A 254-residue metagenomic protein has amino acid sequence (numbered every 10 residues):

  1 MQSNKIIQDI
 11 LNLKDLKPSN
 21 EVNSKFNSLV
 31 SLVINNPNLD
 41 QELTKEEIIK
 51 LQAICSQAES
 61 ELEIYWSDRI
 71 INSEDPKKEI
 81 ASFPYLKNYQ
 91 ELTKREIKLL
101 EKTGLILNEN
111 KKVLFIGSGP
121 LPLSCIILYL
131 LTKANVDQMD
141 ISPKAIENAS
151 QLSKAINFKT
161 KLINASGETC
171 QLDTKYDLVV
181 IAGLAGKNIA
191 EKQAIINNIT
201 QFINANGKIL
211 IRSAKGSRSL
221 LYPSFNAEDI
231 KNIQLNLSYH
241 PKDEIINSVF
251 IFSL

Functional and structural regions predicted by a protein language model:
M1-I71: N-terminal auxiliary segments of SAM/dcSAM-dependent transferases
P120-K133: Conserved SAM-binding loop of SAM-dependent methyltransferases across substrates and taxa, primarily the Class I
N135-D140: Conserved SAM-binding motif I beta-strand of class I
S142-K144: Conserved SAM/SAH-binding beta-strand->alpha-helix loop
N157-E168: Conserved SAM-binding strand-loop segment of SAM-dependent methyltransferases
C170-V179: A short acidic, Gly/Pro-enriched loop at the edge of an enzyme's catalytic core that lines a small-molecule cofactor
K187-I199: A short, conserved alpha-helix within the catalytic core of class I
N206-G216: Conserved beta-strand signature within the Rossmann-like core of class I S-adenosyl-L-methionine
